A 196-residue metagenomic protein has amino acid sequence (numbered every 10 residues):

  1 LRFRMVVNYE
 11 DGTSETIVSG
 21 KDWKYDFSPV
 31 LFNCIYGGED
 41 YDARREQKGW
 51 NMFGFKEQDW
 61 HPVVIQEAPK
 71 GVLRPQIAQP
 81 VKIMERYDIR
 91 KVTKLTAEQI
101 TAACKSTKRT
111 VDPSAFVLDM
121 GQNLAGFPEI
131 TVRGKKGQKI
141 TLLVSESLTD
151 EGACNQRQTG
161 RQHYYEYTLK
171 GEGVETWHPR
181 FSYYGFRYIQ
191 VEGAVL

Functional and structural regions predicted by a protein language model:
L1-L196: Extracellular/oxidizing-compartment recognition motifs
